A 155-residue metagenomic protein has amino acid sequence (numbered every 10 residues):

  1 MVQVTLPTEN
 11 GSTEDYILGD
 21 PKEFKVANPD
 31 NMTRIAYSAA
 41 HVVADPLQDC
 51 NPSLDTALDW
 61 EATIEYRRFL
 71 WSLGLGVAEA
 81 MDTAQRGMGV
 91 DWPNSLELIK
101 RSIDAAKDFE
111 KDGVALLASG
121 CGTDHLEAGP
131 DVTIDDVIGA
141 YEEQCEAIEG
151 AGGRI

Functional and structural regions predicted by a protein language model:
V2-D15, D20-P21, N31-I155: Active-site beta->alpha loop and helix N-cap motifs at the rims of alpha/beta catalytic domains
